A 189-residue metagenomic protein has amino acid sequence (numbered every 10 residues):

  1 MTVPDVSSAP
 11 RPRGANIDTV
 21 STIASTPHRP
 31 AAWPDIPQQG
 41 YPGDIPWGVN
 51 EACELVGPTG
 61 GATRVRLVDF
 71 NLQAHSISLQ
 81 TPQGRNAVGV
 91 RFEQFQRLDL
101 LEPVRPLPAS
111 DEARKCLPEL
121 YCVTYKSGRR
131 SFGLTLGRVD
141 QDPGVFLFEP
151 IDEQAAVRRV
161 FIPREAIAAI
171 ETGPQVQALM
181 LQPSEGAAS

Functional and structural regions predicted by a protein language model:
T2-S189: Conserved RNA-binding domains used in RNP assembly and mRNA/RNA metabolism
